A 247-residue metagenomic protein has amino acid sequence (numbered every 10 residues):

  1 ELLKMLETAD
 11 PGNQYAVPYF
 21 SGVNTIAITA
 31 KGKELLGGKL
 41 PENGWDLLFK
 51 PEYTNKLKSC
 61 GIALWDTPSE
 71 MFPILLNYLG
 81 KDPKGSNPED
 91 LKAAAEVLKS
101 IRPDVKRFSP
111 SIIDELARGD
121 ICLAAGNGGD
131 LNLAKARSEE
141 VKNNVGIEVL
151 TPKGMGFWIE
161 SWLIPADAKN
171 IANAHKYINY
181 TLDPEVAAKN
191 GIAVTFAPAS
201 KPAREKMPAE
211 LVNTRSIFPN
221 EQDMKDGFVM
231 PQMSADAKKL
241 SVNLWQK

Functional and structural regions predicted by a protein language model:
E1-D120: Extracytoplasmic ligand-binding site segments that recognize negatively charged/polar headgroups
N24-I26, G32-E34, P68-M71, G128-N132 (+3 more regions): Solvent-exposed loop/turn segments at secondary-structure junctions within structured extracellular/periplasmic domains
A27-G32, L76-G80, W158-N170, K189: A bilobed periplasmic-binding-protein/Venus flytrap-type ligand-binding module shared by bacterial periplasmic
D46-F49, F72-L76, A95-L98, I113 (+5 more regions): Non-transmembrane alpha-helical segments in soluble domains of secreted/periplasmic/extracellular proteins
L91-K99, K142-A166: Periplasmic-binding protein-like
D114, E221-K247: Conserved C-terminal helix/tail region of periplasmic/extracytoplasmic solute-binding proteins
L123-N143: A ligand-binding cleft/hinge motif common to bilobed small-molecule-binding domains
E160, P165-K225: Mature extracytoplasmic/periplasmic domains
